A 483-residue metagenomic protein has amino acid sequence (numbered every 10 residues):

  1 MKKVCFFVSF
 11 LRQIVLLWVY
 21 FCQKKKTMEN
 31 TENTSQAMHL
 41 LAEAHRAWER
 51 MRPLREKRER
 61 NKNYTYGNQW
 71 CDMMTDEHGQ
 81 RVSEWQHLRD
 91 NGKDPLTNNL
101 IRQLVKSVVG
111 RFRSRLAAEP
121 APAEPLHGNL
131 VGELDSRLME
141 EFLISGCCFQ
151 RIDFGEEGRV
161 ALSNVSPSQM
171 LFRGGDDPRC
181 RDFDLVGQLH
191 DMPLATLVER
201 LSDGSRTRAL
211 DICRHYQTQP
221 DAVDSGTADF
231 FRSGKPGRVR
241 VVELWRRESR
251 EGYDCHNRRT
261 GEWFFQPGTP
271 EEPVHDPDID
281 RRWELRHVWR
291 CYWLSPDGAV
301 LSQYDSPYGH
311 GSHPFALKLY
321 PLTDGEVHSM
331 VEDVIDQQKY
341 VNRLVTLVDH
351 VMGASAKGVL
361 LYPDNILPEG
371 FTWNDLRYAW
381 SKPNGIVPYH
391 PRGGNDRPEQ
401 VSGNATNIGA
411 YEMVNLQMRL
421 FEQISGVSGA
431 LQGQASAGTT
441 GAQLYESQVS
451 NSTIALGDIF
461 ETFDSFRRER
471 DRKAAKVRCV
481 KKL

Functional and structural regions predicted by a protein language model:
K3-W289, W293-G298, A356, G409 (+1 more regions): Extended, helix-rich architectural segments
T34-A44, W48-R50, L54-K62, E332-E369 (+1 more regions): N-terminal "assembly arms/tails" that initiate or stabilize quaternary assembly in self-assembling proteins
P95, L100-E124, F154, Q169 (+5 more regions): Long amphipathic alpha-helical segments
G132, R137-L143, V160-A161, I279-W283 (+1 more regions): Short linear motifs in intrinsically disordered
L197-Y216, H350, I366-G370, D396-V401 (+1 more regions): A broadly tuned preference for mixed-charge, low-complexity surface segments
D278-I279, V300, L347, V351: Catalytic-site signature of metal-activated, phosphate-bearing donor transferases, centered on the GT-A/GT-A-like
